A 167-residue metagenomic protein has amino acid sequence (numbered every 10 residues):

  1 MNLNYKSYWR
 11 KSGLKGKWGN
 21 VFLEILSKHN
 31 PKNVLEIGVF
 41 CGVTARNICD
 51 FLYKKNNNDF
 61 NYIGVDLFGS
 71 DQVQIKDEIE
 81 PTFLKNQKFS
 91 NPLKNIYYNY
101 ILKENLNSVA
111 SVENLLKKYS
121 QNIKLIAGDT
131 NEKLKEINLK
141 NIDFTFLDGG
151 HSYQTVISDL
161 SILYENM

Functional and structural regions predicted by a protein language model:
L3-M167: S-adenosylmethionine/decaboxylated-SAM
